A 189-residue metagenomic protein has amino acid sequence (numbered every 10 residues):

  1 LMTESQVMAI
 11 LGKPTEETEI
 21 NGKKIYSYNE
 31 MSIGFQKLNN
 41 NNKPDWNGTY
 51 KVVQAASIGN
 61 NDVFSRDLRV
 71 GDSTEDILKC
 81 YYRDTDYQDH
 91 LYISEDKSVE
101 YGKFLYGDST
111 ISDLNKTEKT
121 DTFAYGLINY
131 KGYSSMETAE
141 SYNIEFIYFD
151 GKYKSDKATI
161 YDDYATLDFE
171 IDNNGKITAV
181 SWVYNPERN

Functional and structural regions predicted by a protein language model:
E4-G48, R69, T74-N189: A cross-family detector of function-defining hotspots
K51-N60: Well-structured core secondary-structure elements of compact alpha/beta domains
N60-L68: Second-shell loop/turn segments in exported
